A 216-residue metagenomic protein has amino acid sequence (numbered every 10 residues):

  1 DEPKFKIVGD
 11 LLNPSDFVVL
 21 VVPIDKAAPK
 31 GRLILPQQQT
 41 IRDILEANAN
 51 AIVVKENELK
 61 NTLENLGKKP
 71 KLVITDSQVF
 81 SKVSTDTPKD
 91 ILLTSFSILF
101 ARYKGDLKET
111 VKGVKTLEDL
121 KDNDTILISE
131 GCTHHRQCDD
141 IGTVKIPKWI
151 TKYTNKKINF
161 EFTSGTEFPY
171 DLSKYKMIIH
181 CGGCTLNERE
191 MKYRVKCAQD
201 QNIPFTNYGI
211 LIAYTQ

Functional and structural regions predicted by a protein language model:
D1-D140, T151, T163-M177, T185-L186 (+2 more regions): C-terminal-of-GTPase-core extension/linker across diverse P-loop GTPases
N155-I158: Short beta-strand/loop segments at the ligand-binding rim of alpha/beta enzyme cores
C181: Thr-Gly-centered strand-to-loop micro-motif
